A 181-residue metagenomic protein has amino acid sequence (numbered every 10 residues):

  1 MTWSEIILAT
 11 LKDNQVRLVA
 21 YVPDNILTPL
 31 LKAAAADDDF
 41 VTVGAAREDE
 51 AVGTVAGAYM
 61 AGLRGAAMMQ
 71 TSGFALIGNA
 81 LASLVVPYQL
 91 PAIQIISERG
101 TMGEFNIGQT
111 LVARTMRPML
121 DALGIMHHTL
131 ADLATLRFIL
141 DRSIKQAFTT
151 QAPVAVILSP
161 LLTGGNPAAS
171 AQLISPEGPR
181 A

Functional and structural regions predicted by a protein language model:
M1-A181: Thiamine diphosphate
